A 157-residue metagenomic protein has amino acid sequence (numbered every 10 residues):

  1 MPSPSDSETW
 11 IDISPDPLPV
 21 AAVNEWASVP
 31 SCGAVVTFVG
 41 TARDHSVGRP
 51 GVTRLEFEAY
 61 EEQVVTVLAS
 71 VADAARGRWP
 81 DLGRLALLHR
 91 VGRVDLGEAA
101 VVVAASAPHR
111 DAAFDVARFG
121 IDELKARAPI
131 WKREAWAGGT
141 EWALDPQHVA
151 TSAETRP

Functional and structural regions predicted by a protein language model:
M1-A100, S106-P108, A112-R118, D122-P157: N-terminal, polar/charged subdomain of small-to-medium soluble alpha/beta proteins
